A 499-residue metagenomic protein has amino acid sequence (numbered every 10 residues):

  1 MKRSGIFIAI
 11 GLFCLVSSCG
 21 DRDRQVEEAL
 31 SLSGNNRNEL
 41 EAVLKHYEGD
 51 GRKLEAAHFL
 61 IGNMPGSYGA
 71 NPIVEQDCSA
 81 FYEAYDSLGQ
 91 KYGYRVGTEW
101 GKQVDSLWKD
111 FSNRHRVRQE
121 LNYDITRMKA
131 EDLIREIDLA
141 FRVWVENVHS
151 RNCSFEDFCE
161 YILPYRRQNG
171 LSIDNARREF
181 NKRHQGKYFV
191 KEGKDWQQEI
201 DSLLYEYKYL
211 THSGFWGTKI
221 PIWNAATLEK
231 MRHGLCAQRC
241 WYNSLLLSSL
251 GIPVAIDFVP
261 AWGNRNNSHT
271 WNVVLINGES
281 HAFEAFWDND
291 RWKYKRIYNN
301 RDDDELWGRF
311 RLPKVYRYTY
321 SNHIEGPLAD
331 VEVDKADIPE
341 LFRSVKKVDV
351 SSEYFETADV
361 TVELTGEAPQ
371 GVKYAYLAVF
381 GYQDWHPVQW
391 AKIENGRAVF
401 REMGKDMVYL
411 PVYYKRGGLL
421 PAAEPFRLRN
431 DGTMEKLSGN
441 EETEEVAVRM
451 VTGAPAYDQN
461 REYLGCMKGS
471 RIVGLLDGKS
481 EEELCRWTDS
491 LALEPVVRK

Functional and structural regions predicted by a protein language model:
M1-Q25: Bacterial Sec-dependent N-terminal signal peptides
C19-I200, S249, N299-K499: N-terminal accessory/pre-domain segments preceding catalytic cores
L30, H46, F189-E199, E206 (+2 more regions): Hydrophobic/aromatic-rich core segments of domains that either
N36, Y207-T211: Sec/Tat-exported extracytoplasmic proteins
I173, L210-W216: A structural motif
F215-T218, A391-I393: A generic structural motif
